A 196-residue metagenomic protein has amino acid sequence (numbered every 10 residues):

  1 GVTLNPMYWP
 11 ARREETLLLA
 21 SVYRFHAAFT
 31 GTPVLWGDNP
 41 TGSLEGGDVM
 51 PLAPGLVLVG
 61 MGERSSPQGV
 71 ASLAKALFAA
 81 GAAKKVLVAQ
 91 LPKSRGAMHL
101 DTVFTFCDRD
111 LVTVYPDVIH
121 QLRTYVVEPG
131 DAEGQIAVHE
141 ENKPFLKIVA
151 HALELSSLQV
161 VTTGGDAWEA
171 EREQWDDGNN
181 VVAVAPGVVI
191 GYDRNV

Functional and structural regions predicted by a protein language model:
G1-V196: The feature marks the mature, well-folded catalytic cores of soluble enzymes
